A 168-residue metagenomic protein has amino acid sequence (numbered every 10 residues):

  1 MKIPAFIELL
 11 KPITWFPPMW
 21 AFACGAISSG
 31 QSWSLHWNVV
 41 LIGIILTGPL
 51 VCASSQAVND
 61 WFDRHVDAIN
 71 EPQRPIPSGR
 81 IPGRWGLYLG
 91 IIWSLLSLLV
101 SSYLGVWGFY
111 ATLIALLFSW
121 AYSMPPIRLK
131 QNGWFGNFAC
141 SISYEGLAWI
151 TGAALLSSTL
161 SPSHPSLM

Functional and structural regions predicted by a protein language model:
M1-M168: Multi-pass alpha-helical membrane architecture of UbiA-family and related isoprenoid/lipid prenyltransferases
